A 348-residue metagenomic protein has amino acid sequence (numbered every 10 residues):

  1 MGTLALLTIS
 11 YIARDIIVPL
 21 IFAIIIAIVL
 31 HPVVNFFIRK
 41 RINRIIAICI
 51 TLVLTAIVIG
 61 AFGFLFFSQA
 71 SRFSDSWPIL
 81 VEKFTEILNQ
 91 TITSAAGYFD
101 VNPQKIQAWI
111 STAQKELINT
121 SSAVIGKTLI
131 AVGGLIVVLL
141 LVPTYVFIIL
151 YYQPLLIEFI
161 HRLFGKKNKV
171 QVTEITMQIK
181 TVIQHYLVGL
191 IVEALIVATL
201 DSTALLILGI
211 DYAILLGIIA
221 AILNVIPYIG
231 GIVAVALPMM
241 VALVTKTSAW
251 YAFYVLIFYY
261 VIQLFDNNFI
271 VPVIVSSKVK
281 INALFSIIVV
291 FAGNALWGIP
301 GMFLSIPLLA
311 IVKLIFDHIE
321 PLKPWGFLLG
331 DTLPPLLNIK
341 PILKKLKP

Functional and structural regions predicted by a protein language model:
M1-L6, S74-A95, K127-T144, A198-L208 (+4 more regions): Hydrophobic alpha-helical transmembrane segments
M1-S68, V146, L309-A310, L314-P348: Anchoring transmembrane alpha helix of integral membrane proteins
G2-I9, C49-F62, I136-P143, I191 (+10 more regions): Generic alpha-helical transmembrane segments of integral inner-membrane proteins, especially permease/transport modules
R14-F22, I207-I219, K246-Y254, I281-S286 (+2 more regions): Membrane-water interface of transmembrane alpha-helices in multipass transporters/channels
F36-K40, I46, A61-L141, Q153-P154 (+2 more regions): Juxtamembrane membrane-interface segments in integral membrane proteins
I42-T51, F99-I106, K169-V172, Y212 (+4 more regions): Membrane-interface starts of transmembrane alpha-helices
A131-L243, A249-V255: Alpha-helical transmembrane segments and their immediate interhelical loop/hinge regions in multi-pass membrane
A252-P348: Hydrophobic alpha-helical transmembrane segments of membrane transport and translocation systems, primarily multi-pass
